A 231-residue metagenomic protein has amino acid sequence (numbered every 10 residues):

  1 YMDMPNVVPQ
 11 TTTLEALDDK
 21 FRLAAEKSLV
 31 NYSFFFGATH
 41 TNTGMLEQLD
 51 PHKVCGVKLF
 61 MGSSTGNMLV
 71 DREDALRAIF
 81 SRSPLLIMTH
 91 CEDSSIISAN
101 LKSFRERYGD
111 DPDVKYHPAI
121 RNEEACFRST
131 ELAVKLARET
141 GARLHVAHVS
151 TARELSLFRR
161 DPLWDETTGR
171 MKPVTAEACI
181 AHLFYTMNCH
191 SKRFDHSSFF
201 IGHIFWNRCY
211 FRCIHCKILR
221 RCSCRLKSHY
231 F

Functional and structural regions predicted by a protein language model:
Y1-K27: Metal-associated gating/positioning segment near the N- to mid-region
D3, S33-F36, R143-H148: Short catalytic-loop micro-motif centered on adjacent basic/acidic residues
P5-V8, V30-N42, H117-E124: Active-site mouth loops of central-metabolism enzymes
T12, A38-H40, V149-R153: Short beta->alpha linker loops
A24, S28, F36, D50-K53: Generic hydrophobic/packing signal
G44-F231: Histidine/acidic residue-rich metal-binding segments in metalloenzymes
